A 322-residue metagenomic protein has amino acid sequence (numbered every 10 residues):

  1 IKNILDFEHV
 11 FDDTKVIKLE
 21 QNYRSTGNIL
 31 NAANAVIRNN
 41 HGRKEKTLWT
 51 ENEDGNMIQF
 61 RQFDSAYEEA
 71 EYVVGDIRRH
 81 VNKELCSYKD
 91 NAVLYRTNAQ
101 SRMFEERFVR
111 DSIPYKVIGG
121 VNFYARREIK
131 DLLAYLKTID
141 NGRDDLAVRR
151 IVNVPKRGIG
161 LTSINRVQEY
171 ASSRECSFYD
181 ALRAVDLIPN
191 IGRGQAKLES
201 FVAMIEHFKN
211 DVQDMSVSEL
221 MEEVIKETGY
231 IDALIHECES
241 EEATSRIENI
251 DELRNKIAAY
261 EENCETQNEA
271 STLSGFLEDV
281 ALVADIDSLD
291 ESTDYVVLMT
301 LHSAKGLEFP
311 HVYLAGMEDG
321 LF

Functional and structural regions predicted by a protein language model:
I1, L5, L30-N31, A35 (+2 more regions): Metal-dependent catalytic core segments for phosphate chemistry
I1-D6, Q21-S25, V224: Conserved helicase NTPase motor core
I1-I4, D13-V16, I129, I164 (+1 more regions): ATP/adenylate-binding site constellation spanning eukaryotic-like Ser/Thr protein kinases, ABC-transporter
F7, I29, V73, V93 (+4 more regions): A residue-level signal for conserved active-site and pocket-lining positions in enzyme catalytic cores
D12-K15, E20-P114, K137-G142, Q195 (+1 more regions): Helicase P-loop NTPase motor core
Q21, S65, R96, G120-V121 (+2 more regions): Structured loop/turn residues at secondary-structure junctions
S87, S101-I113, R126, L133-F322: Conserved helicase C-terminal RecA-like lobe
S112-N122: Conserved RecA-like helicase motor-core motifs
